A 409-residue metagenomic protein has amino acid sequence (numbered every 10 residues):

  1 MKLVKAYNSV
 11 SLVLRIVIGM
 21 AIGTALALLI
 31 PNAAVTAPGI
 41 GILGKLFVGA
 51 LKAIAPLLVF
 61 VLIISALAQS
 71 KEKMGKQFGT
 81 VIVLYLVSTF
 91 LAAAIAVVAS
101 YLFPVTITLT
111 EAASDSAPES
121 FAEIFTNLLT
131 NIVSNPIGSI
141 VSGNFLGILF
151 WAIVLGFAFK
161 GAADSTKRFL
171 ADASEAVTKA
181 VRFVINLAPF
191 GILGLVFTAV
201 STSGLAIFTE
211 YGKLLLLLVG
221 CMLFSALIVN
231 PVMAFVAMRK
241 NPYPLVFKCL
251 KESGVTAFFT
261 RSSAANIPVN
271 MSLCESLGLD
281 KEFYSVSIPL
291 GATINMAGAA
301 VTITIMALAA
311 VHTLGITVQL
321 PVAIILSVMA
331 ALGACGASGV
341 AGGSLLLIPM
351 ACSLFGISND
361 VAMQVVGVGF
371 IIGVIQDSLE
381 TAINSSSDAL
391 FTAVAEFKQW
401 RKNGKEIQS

Functional and structural regions predicted by a protein language model:
L3-N32, T36, V48-I54, K76-P244 (+1 more regions): Signature of multi-pass transmembrane helix bundles
I42, F78-I82, T110-A113, N241-F258 (+2 more regions): The feature identifies polytopic integral membrane transport proteins across all domains of life
A50, L86-F90, A94, V219-L223 (+4 more regions): Hydrophobic transmembrane alpha-helical segments of multi-pass transport and channel proteins
A53-V61: Active-site-adjacent helical/loop segments in soluble small-molecule enzymes
L58, G191, S262-N270, A300-M306 (+2 more regions): Transmembrane helix boundary and interhelical junction motifs in multipass membrane proteins
L67-K76, G161-D164, S203, R239-P242 (+4 more regions): Juxtamembrane helix-boundary/capping and inter-helix hinge elements in multi-pass membrane proteins
E252-A334, T392, K402-S409: Helix-loop-helix junctions within the multi-pass membrane cores of secondary transporters/permeases
I305-S409: Transmembrane alpha-helical segments and their short flanking loops that form helix-hairpins/helix-helix interfaces
